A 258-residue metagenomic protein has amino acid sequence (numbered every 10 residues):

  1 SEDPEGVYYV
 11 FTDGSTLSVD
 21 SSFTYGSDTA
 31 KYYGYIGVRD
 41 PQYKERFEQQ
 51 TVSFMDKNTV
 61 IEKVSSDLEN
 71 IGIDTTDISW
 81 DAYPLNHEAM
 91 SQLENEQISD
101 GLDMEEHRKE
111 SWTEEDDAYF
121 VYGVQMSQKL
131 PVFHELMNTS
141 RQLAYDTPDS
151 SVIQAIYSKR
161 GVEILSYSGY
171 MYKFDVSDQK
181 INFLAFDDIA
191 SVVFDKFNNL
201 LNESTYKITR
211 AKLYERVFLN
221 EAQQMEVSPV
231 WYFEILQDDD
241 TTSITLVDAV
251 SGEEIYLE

Functional and structural regions predicted by a protein language model:
S1-A144: Preferential activation on post-signal-peptide N-terminal prodomains/segments of secreted or lumenal proteins
F11, S158, N220, Q237-D238 (+1 more regions): Acidic surface patches and DE-rich sequence motifs
S18-R46, P148-I181, T245-E258: A short, surface-exposed interaction/processing loop segment used at functional sites
V64, A155, P229-Q237, L246-G252: Conserved histidines in hydrophobic membrane contexts and catalytic metal-binding motifs
Q125-L130, K212-R216, L236: Generic short beta-strand segments
L143-V227: Charged, low-complexity helical/coil segments in non-catalytic cytosolic or luminal regions
T241-S243: Structural motif
